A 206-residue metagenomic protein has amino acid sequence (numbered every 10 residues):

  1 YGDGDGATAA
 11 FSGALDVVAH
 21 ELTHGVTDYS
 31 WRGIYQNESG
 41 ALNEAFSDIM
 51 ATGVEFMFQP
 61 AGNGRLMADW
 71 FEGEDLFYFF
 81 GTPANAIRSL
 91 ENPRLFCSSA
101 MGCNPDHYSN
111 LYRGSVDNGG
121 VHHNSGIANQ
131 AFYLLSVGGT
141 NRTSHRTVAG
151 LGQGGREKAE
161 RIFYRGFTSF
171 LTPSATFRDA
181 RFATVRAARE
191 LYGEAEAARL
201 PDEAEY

Functional and structural regions predicted by a protein language model:
Y1-A19, T27-Y206: Zinc-dependent metallohydrolase catalytic domains
L22: Active-site neighborhood of glycoside hydrolase catalytic domains
